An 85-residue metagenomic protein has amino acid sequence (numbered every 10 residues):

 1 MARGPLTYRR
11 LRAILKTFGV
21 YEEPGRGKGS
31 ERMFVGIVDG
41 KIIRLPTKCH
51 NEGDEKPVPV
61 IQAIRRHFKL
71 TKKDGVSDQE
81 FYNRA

Functional and structural regions predicted by a protein language model:
M1-K28, M33-A85: Basic nucleic-acid-binding interfaces
